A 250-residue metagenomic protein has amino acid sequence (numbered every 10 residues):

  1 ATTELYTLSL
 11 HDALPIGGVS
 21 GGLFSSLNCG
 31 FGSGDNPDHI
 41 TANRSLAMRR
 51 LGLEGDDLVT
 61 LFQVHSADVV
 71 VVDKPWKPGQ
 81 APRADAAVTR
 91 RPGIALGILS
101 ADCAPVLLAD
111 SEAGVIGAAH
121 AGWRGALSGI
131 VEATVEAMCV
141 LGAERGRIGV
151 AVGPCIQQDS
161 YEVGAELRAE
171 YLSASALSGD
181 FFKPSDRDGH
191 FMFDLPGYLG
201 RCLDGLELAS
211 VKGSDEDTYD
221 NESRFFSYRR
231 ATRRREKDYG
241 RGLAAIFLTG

Functional and structural regions predicted by a protein language model:
A1-T7: Short, exposed "boundary/linker" segments that immediately precede the start of a downstream structural module
S9-G250: Active-site microenvironment for binding and transforming phosphate-containing groups
